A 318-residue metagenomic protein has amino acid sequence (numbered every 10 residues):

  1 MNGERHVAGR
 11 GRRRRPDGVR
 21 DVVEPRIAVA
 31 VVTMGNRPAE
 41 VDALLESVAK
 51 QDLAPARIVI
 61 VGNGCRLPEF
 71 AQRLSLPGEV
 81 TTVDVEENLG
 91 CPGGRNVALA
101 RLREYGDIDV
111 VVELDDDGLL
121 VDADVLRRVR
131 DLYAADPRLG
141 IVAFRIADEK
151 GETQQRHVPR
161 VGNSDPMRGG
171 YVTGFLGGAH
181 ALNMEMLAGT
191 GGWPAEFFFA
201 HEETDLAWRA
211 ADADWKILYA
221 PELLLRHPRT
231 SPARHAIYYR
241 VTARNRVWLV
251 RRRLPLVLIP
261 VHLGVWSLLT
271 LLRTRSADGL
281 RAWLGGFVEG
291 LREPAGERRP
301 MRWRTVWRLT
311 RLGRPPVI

Functional and structural regions predicted by a protein language model:
E46-P55: Short, acidic, metal-binding catalytic loop of nucleotide-sugar glycosyltransferases
V85-Y105: Glycine-rich, basic loop-to-helix element that forms the pyrophosphate-binding segment of sugar-nucleotide handling
D107-L119: Short beta-strand-to-loop acidic/aromatic patch adjacent to the donor-nucleotide binding site
A123-Q154: Conserved donor NDP-sugar-binding/catalytic core segment of glycosyltransferases
D148, S164-L182, T204, R234: A recurrent flexible, glycine/aromatic-enriched loop bordering the glycosyltransferase active site that acts as
G174-L182, M186-G191, E196-L224: A short, conserved alpha-helix in the catalytic core of glycosyltransferases
A213-I237, W248-L249: Active-site donor/metal-binding and catalytic loop motifs of nucleotide-sugar-dependent glycosylation enzymes
V241, L256-I318: Non-catalytic, C-terminal membrane-associated alpha-helical segments of glycosyltransferases
